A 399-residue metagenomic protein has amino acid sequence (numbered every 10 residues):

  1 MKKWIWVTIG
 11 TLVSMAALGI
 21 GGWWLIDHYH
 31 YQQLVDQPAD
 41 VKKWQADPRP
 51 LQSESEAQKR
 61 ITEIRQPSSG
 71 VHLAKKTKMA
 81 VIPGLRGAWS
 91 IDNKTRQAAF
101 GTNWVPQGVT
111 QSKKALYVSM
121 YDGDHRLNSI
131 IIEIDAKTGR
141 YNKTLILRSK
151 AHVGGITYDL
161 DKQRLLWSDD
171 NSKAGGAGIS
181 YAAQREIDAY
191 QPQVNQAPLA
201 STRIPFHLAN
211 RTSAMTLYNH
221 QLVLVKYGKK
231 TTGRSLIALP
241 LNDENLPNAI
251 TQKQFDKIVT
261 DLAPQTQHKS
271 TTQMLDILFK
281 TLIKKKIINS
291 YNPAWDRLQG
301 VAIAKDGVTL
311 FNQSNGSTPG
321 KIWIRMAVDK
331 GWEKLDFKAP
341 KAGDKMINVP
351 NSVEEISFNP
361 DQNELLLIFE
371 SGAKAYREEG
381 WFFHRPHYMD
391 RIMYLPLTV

Functional and structural regions predicted by a protein language model:
D40-D47, P67-T102, P198-S201, M274-N292: A short helix->beta-strand "capping" segment at the edge of beta-propeller domains
W44-I64, I82-L127, Q299-G300: Beta-strand-rich domains and repeat architectures in extracellular enzymes and scaffolds, especially beta-propellers
Q97-S112, G154-Q163, H207-K229, P293-K305 (+1 more regions): Structural signature of eukaryotic scaffold interfaces centered on beta-propeller domains
Q97-T102, T144-S149, R203-L208, N289-A294 (+1 more regions): Surface loop/turn motifs at the tips and blade-to-blade linkers of beta-strand repeat domains
T102, K285-P340, M346, S352-E355 (+1 more regions): Loop/turn-rich, solvent-exposed surfaces of beta-rich toroidal or solenoidal domains
W104-P106, I130-R164: Blade-loop segments of beta-propeller domains
V118-S119, W167, L224, L310-F311 (+1 more regions): Residue position within the beta-strands of beta-propeller blades
H125-I132, K173-E186, K230-P247, S317-G331 (+1 more regions): Structural motif
